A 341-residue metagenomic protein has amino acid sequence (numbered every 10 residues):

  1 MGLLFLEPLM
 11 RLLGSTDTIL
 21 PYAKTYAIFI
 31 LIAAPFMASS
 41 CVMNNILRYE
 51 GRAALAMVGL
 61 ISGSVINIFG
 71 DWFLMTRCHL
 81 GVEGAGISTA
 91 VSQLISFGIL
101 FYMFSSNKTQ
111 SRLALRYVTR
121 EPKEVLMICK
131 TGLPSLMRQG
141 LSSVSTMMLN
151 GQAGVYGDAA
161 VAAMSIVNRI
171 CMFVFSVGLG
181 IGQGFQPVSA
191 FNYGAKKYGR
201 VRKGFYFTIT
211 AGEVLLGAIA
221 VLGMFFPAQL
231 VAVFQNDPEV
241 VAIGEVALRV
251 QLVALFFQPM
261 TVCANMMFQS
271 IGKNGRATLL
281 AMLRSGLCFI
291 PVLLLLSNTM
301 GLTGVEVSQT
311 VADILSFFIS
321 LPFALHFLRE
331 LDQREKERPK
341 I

Functional and structural regions predicted by a protein language model:
M1, M37-A56, A163-P227, Q258-L280: Small-residue-rich hydrophobic transmembrane alpha-helices
M1-P35, R77-L133, S189-A254, L295-I341: Short alpha-helical transmembrane segments in multi-pass integral membrane proteins
L6-L9, G70, L133, V144-G157 (+3 more regions): Hydrophobic/aromatic end-of-helix segments at the C-terminal termini of transmembrane alpha-helices
P8, V42-I46, V65-F73, F101 (+6 more regions): Alpha-helical transmembrane segments of multipass membrane proteins
F29, G63, S92-S96, L100 (+3 more regions): Transmembrane helical elements of multi-pass membrane transporters/channels
F29-R48, A56-S64, A85-L100, G182 (+3 more regions): Short runs within selected transmembrane alpha-helices of multi-pass transporters and secretion channels
A33-A38, S64, F97, S135-M147 (+5 more regions): Hydrophobic alpha-helical transmembrane segments in multi-pass membrane proteins
